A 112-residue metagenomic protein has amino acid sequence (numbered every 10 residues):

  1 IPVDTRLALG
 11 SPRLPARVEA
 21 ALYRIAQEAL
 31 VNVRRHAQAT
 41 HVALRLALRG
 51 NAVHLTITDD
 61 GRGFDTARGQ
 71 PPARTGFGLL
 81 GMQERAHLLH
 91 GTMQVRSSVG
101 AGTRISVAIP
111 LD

Functional and structural regions predicted by a protein language model:
I1-D112: Coiled-coil dimerization/phosphotransfer module
